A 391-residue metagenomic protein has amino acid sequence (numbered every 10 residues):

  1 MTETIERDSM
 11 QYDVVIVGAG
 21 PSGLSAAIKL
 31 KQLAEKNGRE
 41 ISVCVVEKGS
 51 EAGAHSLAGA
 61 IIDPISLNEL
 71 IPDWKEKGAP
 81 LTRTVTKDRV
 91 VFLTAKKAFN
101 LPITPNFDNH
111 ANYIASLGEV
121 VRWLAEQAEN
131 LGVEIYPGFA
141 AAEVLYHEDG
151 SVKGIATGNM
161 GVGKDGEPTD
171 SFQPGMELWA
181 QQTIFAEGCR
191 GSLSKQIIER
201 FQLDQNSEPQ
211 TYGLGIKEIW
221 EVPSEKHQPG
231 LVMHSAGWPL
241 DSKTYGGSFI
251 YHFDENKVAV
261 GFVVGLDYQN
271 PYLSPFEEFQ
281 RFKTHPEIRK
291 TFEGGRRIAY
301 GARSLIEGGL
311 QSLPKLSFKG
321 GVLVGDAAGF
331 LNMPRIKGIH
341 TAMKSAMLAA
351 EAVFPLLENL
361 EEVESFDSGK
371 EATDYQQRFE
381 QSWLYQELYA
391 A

Functional and structural regions predicted by a protein language model:
V14-C44: N-terminal Rossmann-like FAD-binding beta1-loop-alpha1 element of flavoenzymes
A19-G20, K48, L117: Glycine-rich Rossmann-fold phosphate-binding loop(s) that bind the pyrophosphate of adenine dinucleotide cofactors
R39, W123, Q127-K290, L348 (+1 more regions): Predominantly flavin-linked oxidoreductase catalytic cores and closely associated redox partners
E40, C44, K48-A95: N-terminal FAD cofactor-binding segment of flavoenzymes
I71-K87, G138, D204-Y212, V363-S368: A short alpha-helix-loop-beta-strand transition element characteristic of N-terminal alpha/beta dinucleotide-binding
I114, A327-H340: Glycine-rich phosphate/pyrophosphate-binding beta-alpha loops
A302-M333: FAD-binding beta-loop-beta segment adjacent to the flavin cofactor pocket
G329-R335, E351-A391: Active-site-proximal substrate-binding core of FAD-dependent oxidoreductases
